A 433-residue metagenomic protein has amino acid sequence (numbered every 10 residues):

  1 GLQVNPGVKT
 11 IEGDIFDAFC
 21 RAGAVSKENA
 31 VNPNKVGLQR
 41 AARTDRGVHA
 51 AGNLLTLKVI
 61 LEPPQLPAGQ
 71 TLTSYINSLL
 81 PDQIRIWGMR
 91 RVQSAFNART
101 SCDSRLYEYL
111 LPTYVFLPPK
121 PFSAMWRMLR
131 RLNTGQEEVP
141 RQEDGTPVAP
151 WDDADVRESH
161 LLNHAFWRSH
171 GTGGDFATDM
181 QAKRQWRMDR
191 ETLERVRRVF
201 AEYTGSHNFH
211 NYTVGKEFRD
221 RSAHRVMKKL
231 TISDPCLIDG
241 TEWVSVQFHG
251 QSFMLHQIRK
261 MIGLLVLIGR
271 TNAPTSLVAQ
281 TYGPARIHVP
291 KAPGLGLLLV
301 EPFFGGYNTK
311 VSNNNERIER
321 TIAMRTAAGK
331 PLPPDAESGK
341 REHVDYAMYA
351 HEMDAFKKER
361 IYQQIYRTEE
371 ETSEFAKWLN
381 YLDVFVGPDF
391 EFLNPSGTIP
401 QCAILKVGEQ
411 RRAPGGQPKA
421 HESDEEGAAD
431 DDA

Functional and structural regions predicted by a protein language model:
G1-A433: Structured-RNA-binding interfaces characteristic of tRNA pseudouridine synthases
